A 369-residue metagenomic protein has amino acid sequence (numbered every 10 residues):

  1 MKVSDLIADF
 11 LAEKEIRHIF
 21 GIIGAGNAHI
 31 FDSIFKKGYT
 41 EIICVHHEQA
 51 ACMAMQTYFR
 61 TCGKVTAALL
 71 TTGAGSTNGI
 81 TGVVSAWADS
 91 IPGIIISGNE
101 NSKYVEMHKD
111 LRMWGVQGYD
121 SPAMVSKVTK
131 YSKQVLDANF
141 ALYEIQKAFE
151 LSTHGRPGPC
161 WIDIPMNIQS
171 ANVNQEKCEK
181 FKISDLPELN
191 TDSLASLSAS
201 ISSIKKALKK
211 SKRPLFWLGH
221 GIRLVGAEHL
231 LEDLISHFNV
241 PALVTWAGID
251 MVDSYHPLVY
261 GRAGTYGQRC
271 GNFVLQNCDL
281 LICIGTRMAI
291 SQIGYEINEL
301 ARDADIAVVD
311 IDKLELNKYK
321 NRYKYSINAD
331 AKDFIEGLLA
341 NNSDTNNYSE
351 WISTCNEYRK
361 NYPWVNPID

Functional and structural regions predicted by a protein language model:
M1-N346, E357-I368: N-terminal alpha/beta PP-like core and its mobile active-site loop of ThDP/TPP-dependent enzymes
